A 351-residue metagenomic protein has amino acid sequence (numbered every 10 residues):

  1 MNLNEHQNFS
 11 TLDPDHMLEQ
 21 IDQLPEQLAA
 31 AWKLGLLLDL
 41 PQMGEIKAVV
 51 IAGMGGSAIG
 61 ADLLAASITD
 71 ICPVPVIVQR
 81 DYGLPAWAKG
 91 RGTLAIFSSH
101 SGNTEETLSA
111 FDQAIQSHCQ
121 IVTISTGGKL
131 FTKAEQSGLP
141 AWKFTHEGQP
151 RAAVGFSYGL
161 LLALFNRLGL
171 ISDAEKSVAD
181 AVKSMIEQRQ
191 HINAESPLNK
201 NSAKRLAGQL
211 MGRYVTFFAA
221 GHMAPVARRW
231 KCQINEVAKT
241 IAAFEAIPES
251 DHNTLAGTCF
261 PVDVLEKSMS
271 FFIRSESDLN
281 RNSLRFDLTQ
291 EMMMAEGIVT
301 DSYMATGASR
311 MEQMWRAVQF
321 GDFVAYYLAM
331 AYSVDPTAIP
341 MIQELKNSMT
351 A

Functional and structural regions predicted by a protein language model:
M1-H16: Polybasic, low-complexity association/targeting segments
L12-Q23, Q27-A30, G35, D39 (+3 more regions): Active-site phosphate/pyrophosphate-binding segments
K33, S99-S101, A329: Short glycine-/small-residue-rich Rossmann-like dinucleotide-binding loops
G44-Q188, G208, I273-V299: Glycine-rich phosphate-binding loops that contact phosphosugars or nucleotide phosphates
Q79-R80, T240-D251, V299-A308: A generic structural motif
A256-P340: C-terminal active-site/capping subdomain that shapes the small-molecule cofactor and substrate pocket of enzyme
T337-T350: Short, small/acidic-rich helices and loops at N termini and domain boundaries of DNA replication/processing enzymes
